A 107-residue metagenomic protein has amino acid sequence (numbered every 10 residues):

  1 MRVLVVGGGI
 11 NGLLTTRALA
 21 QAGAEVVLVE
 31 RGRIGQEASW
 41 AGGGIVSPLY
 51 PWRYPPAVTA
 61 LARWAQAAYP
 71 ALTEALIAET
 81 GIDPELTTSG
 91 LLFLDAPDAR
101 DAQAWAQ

Functional and structural regions predicted by a protein language model:
M1-L28: N-terminal Rossmann-like FAD-binding beta1-loop-alpha1 element of flavoenzymes
V3, R33-G35, L72: Hydrophobic alpha-helical context, especially transmembrane and signal-peptide helices
V5-I10, R33, W40-G42, T88: Short glycine/serine/threonine-biased micro-segments
G12, G35, P55: Flexible, glycine-rich phosphate/dinucleotide-binding loops and adjacent beta-alpha linkers at cofactor/substrate
T15, A38, V58: Short glycine-/acidic-enriched loop or helix-start segments at secondary-structure transitions that form or flank
A20-G42: Glycine-rich FAD pyrophosphate-binding loop
I45-Q107: Dinucleotide-binding Rossmann-like beta1-alpha1 core, especially the glycine-rich loop that anchors the ADP
